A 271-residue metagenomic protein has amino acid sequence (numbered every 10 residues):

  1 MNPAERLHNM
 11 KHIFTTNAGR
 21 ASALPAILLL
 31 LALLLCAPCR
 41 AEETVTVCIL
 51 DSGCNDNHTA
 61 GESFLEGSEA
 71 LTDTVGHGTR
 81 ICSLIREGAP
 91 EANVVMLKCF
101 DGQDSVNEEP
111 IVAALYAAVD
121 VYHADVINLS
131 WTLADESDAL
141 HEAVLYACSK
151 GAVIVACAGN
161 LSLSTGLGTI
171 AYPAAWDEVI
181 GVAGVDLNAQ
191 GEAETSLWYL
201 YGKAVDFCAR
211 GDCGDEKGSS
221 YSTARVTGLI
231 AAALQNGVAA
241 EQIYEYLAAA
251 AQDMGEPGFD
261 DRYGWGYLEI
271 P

Functional and structural regions predicted by a protein language model:
P25-L35: Bacterial N-terminal signal peptides
A37-A41: Sec-dependent signal peptide cleavage junction
E42-V95, P110-A113, A117-Y122, N188 (+2 more regions): Active-site core segment of subtilase-fold serine proteases
E43-D51, A171-V238, D261, Y267-I270: Extracellular S/T/G-rich loop segment that most often corresponds to the catalytic His/Ser-adjacent loop
G53-D56, F100-D104, T132-E136, N160-S164 (+3 more regions): Solvent-exposed loop/turn segments at secondary-structure junctions within structured extracellular/periplasmic domains
S83-E87, S105-N128, S137-V155, T165-G181 (+3 more regions): Mature extracellular/periplasmic domains of secretome proteins
I85-Q103, P110, A239-A251: Short helix-loop-beta-strand segments that form the rim/entrance of peptidase-like active sites
D125-L129, K150, G181, Q235-P271: C-terminal subdomain of the subtilisin-like protease fold in secreted/lumenal serine endopeptidases
